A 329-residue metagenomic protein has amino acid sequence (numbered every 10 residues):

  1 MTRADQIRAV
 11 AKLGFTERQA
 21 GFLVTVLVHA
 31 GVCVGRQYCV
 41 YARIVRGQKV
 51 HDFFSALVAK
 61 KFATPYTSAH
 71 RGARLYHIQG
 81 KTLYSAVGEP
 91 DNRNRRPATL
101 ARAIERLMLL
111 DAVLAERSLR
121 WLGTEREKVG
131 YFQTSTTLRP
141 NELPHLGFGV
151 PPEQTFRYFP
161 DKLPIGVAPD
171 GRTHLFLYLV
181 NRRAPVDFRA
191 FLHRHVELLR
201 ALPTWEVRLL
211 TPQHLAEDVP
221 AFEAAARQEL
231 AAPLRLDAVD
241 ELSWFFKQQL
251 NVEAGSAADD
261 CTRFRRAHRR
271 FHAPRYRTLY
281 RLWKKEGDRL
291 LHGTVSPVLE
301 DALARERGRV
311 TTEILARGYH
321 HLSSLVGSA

Functional and structural regions predicted by a protein language model:
M1-A86: Basic, Lys/Arg-rich alpha-helical nucleic-acid-recognition elements, primarily the DNA-binding modules of transcription
V26, A42, F54-V58, A112-R120 (+2 more regions): Hydrophobic, Leu/Ile/Phe/Ala-enriched alpha-helical segments that form helix-helix packing faces
V32-V34, Y84-R95, D170-L177, E206: Glycine-rich, often proline-containing surface loops adjacent to acidic residues and nearby aromatics that form
Q79-L107: Short, amphipathic alpha-helical interaction segments positioned at domain boundaries
P97-F188: Exposed, interaction-prone assembly regions rather than primary DNA-binding/catalytic cores
L163, V180-E241: Catalytic cores of nucleic-acid endonucleases
G171-L177, L199-Q213, R281, D288-R289 (+4 more regions): Hydrophobic beta-strand segments of well-ordered beta-sheets in folded domains
F222-A329: Non-catalytic C-terminal interaction segments of nucleic acid-processing enzymes
